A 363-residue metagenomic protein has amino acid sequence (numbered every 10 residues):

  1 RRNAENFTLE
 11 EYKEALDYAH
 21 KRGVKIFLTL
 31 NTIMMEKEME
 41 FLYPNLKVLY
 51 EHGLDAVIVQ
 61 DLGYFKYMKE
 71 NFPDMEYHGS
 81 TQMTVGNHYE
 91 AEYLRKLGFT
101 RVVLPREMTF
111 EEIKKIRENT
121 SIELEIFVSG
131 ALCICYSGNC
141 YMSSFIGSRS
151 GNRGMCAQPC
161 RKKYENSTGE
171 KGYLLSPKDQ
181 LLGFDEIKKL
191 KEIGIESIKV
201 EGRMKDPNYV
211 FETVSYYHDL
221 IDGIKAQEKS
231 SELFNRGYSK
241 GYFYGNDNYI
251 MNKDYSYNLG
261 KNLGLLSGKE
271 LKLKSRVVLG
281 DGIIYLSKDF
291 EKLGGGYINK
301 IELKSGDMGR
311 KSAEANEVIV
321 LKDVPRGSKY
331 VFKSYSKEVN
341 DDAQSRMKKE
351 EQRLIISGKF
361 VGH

Functional and structural regions predicted by a protein language model:
R1, K13-Y50, Q60-G63, E70-N71 (+2 more regions): Surface-exposed amphipathic alpha-helical tracts and adjacent flexible/coil segments at the periphery of soluble enzymes
R1-F7: Non-catalytic, usually N-terminal nucleic-acid engagement modules in DNA/RNA processing proteins
T84: Beta/alpha (TIM)-barrel catalytic core signal, keyed to glycine-rich beta->alpha loops juxtaposed to Asp/Glu that bind
H88-Y89: Conserved nucleotide-cofactor-binding alpha/beta core module
